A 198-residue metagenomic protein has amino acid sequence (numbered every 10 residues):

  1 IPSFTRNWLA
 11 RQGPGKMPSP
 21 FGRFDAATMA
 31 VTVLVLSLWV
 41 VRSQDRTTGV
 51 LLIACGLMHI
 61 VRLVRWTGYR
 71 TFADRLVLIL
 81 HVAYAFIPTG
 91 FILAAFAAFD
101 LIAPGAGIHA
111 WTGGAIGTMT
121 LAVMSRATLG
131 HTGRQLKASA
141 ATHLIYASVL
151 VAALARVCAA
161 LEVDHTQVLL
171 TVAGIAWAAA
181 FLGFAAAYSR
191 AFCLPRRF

Functional and structural regions predicted by a protein language model:
I1-F198: Hydrophobic alpha-helical transmembrane segments of multi-pass integral membrane proteins
